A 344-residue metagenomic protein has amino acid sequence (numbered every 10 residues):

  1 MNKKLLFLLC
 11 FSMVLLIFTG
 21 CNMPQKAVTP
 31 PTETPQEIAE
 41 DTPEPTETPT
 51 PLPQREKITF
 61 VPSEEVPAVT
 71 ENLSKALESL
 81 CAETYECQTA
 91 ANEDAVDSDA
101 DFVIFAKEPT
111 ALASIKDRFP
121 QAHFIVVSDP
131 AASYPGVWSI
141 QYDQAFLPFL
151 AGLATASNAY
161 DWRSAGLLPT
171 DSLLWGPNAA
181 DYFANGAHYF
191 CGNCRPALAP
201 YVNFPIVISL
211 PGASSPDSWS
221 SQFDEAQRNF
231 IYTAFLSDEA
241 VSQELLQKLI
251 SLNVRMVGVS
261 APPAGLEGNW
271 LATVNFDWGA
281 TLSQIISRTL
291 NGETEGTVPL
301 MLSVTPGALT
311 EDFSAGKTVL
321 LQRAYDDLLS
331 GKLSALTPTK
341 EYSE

Functional and structural regions predicted by a protein language model:
I17-G20: C-terminal motif of bacterial Sec signal peptides marking the signal peptidase cleavage site
N22-P24: Bacterial signal peptide processing site
P51-T84, W175-P177: Extracytoplasmic "Venus flytrap"
T59-V61, A100-K107, H123-V127, N229-A240 (+1 more regions): Periplasmic-binding protein-like
D117-Q141, A261-N269: Flexible loop/hinge segments that line or gate small-molecule binding clefts
I140-S164, V274-T294: Hydrophobic alpha-helical segments within soluble ligand-binding/sensing domains
L150-L198, T297-F313: An alpha-beta-alpha
S287-E344: Hinge/cleft segment of the Venus flytrap/periplasmic-binding protein
